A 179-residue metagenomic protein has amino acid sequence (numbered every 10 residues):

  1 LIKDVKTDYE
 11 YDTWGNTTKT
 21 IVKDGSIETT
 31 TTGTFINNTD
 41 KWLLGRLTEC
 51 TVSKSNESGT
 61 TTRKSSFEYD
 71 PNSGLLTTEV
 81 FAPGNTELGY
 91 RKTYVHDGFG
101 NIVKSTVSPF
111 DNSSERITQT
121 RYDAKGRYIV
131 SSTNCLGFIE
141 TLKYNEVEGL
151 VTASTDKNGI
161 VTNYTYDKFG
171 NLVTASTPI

Functional and structural regions predicted by a protein language model:
L1-I179: Acidic, low-complexity segments
